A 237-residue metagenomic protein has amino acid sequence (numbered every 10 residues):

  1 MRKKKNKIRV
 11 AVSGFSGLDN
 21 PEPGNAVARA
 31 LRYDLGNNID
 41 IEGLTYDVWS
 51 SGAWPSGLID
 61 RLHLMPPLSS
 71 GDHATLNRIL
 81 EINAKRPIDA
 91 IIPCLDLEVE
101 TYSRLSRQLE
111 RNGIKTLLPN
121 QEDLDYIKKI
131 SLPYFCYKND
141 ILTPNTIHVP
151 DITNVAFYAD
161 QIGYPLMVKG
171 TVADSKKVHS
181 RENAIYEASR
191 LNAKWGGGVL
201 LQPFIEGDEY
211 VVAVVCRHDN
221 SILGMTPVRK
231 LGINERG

Functional and structural regions predicted by a protein language model:
M1-L117: ATP-binding N-terminal substructure of ATP-dependent carboxylate-amine bond-forming enzymes
L117-D123: Hinge/lid segment of periplasmic solute-binding proteins
D123-D208, C216-I222: Active-site nucleotide/adenylate-binding loops and adjacent lid/helix of ATP-dependent enzymes
V212: Catalytic cores of alpha/beta
G224-T226, E235-G237: Oxyanion-binding "anion nests"
K230-L231: A short acidic/small-residue loop/turn micro-motif
